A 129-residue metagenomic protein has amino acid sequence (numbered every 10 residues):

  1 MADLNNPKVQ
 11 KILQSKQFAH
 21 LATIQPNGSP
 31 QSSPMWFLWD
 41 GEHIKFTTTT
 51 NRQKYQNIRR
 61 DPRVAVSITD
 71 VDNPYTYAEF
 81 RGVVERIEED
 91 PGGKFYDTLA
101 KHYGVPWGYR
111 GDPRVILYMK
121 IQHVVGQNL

Functional and structural regions predicted by a protein language model:
M1-S15: Extreme N-terminal tail/first-helix region
D3-L4, N73-L129: Charged, gly/pro-rich active-site loop segments
S15, S29-Q31, T76, P113: Residue-level preference for beta-strand/loop junctions
K16, D61: Acidic-histidine catalytic/liganding microenvironments
Q17-T49, V66-I68: Short beta-strand segments
R52: Structured soluble/peripheral alpha/beta segments that form catalytic or ligand/cofactor-binding pockets
Y55: Hydrophobic-ligand binding "helix-grip"
